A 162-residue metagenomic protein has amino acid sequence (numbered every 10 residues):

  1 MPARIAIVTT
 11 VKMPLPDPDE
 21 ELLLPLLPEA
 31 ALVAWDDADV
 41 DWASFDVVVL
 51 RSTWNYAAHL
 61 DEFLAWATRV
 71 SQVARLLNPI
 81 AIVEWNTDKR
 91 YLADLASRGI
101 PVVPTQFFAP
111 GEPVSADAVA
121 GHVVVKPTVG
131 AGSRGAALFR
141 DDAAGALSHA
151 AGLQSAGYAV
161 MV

Functional and structural regions predicted by a protein language model:
M1-L77, I82, N86, R90: ATP-binding N-terminal substructure of ATP-dependent carboxylate-amine bond-forming enzymes
P2-T9, A67-Q72, L77-M161: Active-site nucleotide/adenylate-binding loops and adjacent lid/helix of ATP-dependent enzymes
E21-L26, A156-V162: Short, intrinsically disordered, charge-balanced linker/junction segments flanking boundaries in proteins
